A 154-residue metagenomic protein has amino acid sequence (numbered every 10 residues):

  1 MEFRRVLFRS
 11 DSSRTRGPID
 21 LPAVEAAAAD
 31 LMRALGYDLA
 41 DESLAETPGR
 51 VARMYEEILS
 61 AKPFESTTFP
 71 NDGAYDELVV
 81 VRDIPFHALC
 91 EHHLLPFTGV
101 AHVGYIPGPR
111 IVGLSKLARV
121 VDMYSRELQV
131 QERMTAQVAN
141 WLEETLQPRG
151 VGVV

Functional and structural regions predicted by a protein language model:
M1-L7: Short, small-residue-biased leader/transition segments that mark boundaries at the very start of proteins
F8-F97: Active-site loop/lid in soluble adenylation, ligation, and acyl-transfer enzymes
E42-S43, V130, M134, G152: Short, surface-exposed helix-loop/turn micro-motifs enriched in polar/charged residues
E77-V79, H102, G150-G152: Structural motif
H92-A136: Histidine-centered catalytic/metal-coordination loop motif
N140: Active-site phosphate/pyrophosphate- and oxyanion-stabilizing loops and adjacent acidic/basic residues in soluble
E143-V154: Short, active-site-adjacent segments that bind or coordinate small-molecule cofactors and metal centers
